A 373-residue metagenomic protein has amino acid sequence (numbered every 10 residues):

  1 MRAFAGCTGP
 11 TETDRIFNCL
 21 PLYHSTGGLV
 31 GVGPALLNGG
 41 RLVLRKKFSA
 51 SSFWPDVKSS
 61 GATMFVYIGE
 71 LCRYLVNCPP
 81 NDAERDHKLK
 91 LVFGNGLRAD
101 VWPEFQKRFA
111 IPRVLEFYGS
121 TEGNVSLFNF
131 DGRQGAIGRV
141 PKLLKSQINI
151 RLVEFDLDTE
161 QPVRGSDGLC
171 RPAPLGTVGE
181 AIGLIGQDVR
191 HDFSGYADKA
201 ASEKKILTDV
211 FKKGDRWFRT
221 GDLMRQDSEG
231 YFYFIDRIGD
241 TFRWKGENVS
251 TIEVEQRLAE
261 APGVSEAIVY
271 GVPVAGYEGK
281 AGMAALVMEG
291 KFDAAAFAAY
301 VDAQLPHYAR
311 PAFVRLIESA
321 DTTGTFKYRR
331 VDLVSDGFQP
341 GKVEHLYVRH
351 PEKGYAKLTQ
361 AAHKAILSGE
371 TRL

Functional and structural regions predicted by a protein language model:
M1-R15, Y23-T63: Conserved AMP-binding/adenylation subdomain of ANL enzymes
M1-R2, G6-C7, E12, L42-S49 (+12 more regions): Ligand-binding pocket scaffold of soluble enzyme catalytic domains
R15-N18, A181-I182, A285: Short, well-ordered beta-strand segments
L37-G40, W54-I68, V76-D158, C170 (+2 more regions): Gly/Ser/Thr-rich phosphate-binding loop
G119, G186-R216, G221-A309, E318-S319 (+2 more regions): AMP-binding/adenylate-forming catalytic core of the ANL superfamily
R151-I185, V189-F193, K291-A294: Conserved beta-loop-beta connector loops within the AMP-binding
L305-Y328, L346-T371: AMP-binding/adenylate-forming catalytic domain of the ANL superfamily
D336-Y347: A short, polar/charged loop-to-alpha-helix boundary motif
